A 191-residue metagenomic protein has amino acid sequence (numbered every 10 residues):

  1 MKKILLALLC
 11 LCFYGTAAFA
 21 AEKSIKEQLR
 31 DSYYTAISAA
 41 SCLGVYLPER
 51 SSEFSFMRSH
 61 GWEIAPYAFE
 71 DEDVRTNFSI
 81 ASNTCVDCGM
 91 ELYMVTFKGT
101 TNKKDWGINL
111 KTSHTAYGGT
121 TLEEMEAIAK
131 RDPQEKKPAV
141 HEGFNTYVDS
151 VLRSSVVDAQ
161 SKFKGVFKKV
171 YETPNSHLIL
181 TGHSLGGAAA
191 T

Functional and structural regions predicted by a protein language model:
I4-F13: Sec-dependent N-terminal signal peptides
L11, A36, A40-V45, P133 (+1 more regions): Short intrinsically disordered, low-complexity segments
T16-A20: Sec/Tat signal peptide C-region and signal peptidase I cleavage site
A21-C88: N-terminal low-complexity, Ser/Thr- and acidic-residue-enriched intrinsically disordered segments
G61-T181: A conserved cap/lid and substrate-binding interface adjacent to the catalytic center of lipid-processing enzymes
G107, A190-T191: A short secondary-structure junction signal
G182-G186, A190: Gly/Ala-rich beta-loop-alpha elbow adjacent to hydrolase catalytic centers
